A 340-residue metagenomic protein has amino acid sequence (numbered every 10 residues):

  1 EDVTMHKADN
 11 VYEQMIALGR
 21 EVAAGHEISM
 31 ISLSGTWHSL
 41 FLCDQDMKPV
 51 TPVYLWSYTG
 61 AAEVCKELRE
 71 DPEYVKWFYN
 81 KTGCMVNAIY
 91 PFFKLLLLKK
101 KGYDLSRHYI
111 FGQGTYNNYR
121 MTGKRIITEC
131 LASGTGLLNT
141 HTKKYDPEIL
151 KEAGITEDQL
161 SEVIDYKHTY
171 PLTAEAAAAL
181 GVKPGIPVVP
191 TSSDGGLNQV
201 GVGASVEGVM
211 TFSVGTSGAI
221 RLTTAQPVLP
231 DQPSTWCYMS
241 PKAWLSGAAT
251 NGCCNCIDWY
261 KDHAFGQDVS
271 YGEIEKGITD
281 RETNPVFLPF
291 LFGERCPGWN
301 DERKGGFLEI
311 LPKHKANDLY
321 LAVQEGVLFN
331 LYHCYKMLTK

Functional and structural regions predicted by a protein language model:
E1, S57-Y58: A short acidic/small-residue loop/turn micro-motif
E1-T51, N80, S106, S161 (+2 more regions): N-terminal glycine/serine-rich phosphate-binding loop of ATP-dependent small-molecule kinases, especially carbohydrate
K7, Y58, D194: Short, conserved phosphate/pyrophosphate- and ester-handling motifs at nucleotide-, phospho-/glycolipid
A23-W56, M85-I89, G114, N118-N139 (+1 more regions): Short beta-strand-loop/turn "lid" adjacent to the catalytic site in phosphate-handling enzymes
E27, G154-Q159, L328: Short loop/turn motifs at secondary-structure junctions
A62, R69-T82, Y90-I126, G136-P147 (+2 more regions): Active-site core segments that coordinate phosphate-bearing ligands/cofactors across diverse enzyme families
Q159, D165, G195: Extracytoplasmic ligand-binding clamshell segments of periplasmic binding protein
H168-T169: Glycine-rich, mobile lid/loop segments that gate access to catalytic sites or pores
